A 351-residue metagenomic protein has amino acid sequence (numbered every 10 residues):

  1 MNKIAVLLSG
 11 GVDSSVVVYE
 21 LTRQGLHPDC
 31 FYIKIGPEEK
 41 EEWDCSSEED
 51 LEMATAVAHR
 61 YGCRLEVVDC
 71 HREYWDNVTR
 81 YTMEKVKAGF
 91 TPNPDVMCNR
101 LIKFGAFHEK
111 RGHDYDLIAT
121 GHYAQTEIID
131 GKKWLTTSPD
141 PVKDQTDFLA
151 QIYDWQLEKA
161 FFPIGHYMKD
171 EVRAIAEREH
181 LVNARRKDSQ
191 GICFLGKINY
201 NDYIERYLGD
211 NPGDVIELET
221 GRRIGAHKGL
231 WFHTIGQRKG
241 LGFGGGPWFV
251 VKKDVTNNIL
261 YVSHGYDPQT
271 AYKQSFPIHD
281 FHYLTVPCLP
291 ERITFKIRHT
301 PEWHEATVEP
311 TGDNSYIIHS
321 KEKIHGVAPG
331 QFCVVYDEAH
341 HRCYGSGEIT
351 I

Functional and structural regions predicted by a protein language model:
M1-A150, D170-E171, V250: ATP-dependent adenylation/nucleotidyltransferase module used to activate substrates
A119-Q125, W134-I351: AMP-forming adenylation/ATP pyrophosphatase catalytic core
